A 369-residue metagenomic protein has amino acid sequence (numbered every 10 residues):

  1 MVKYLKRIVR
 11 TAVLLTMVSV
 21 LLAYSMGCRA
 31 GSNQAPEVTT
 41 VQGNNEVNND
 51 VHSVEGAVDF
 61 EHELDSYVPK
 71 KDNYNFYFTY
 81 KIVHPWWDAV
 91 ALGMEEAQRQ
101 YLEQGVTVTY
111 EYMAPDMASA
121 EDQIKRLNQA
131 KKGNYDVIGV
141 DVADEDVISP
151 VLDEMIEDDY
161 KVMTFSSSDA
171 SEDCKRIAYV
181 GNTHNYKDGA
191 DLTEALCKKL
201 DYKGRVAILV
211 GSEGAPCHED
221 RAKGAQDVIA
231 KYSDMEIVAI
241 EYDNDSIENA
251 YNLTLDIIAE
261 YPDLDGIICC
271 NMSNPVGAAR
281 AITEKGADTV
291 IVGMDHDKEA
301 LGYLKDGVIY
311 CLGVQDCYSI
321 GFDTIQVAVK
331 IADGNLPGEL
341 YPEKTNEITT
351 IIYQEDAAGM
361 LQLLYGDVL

Functional and structural regions predicted by a protein language model:
A23-G27: C-terminal motif of bacterial Sec signal peptides marking the signal peptidase cleavage site
R29, P36-D72, L209, E213 (+4 more regions): Hinge/cleft segment of the Venus flytrap/periplasmic-binding protein
H52-K70, Y74-A97, Y101, T109-I124 (+4 more regions): Extracytoplasmic "Venus flytrap"
G56-L64, V180-V206, D220, N249-Y251 (+2 more regions): Hydrophobic alpha-helical segments within soluble ligand-binding/sensing domains
F60-H62, T107-N134, A190, I240-E260 (+1 more regions): Structural motif
W86-L102, D122, D188-L192, P216-E236 (+4 more regions): Short, solvent-exposed amphipathic alpha-helices that sit in or adjacent to ligand/effector-binding or catalytic
V137-E157, A225, V238-A239, D243-Y303: Hydrophobic alpha-helical
D146-K187, R205, D297-K305, I309-Y310: Flexible loop/hinge segments that line or gate small-molecule binding clefts
